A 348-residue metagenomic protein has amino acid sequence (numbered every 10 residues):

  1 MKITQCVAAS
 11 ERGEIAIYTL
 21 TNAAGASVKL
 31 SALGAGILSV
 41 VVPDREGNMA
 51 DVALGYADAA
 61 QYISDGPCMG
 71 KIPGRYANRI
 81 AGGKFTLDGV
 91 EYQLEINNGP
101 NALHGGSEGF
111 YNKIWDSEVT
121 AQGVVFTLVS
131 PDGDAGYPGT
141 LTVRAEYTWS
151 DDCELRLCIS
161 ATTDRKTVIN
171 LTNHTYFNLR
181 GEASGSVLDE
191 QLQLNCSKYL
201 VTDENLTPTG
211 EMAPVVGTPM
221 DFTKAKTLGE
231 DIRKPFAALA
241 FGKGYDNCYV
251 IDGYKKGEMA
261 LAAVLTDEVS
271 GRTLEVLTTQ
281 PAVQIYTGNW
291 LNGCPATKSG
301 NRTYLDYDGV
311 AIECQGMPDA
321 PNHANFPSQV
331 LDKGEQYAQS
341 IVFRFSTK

Functional and structural regions predicted by a protein language model:
M1-K348: An exposed, glycine/acidic-rich loop-and-rim segment of catalytic or binding clefts
